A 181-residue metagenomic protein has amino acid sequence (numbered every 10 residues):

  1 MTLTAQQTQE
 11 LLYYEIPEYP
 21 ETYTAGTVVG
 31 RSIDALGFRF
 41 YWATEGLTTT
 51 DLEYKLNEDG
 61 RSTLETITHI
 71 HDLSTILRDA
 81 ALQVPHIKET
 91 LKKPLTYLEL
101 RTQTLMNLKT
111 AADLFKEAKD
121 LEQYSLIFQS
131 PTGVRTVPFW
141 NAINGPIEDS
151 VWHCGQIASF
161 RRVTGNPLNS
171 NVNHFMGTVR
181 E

Functional and structural regions predicted by a protein language model:
T2-A5: Sec/Tat signal peptide C-region and signal peptidase I cleavage site
Q7-L11, G30-D34, Y41, E53-T90 (+1 more regions): Short, contiguous alpha-helical
Q7-Y13, P17, T110-L126, T178-E181: Short flexible/disordered coil segments
E15-D51: N-terminal targeting signals for Sec/Tat export/insertion, comprising classic cleavable signal peptides
E18-G26, T90-Y97, T136-W140: A short, mixed-charge helix-start or loop-turn motif at secondary-structure junctions
L36, A43, L73, T104-N107 (+1 more regions): Amphipathic alpha-helices that form helix-helix packing interfaces
T44, T48-D51, L77-H86, F115 (+1 more regions): Membrane-helix exit/interface motif
L95-S130, T136-H153: Acidic/histidine-rich alpha-helical segments that form the ligand environment of transition-metal centers
